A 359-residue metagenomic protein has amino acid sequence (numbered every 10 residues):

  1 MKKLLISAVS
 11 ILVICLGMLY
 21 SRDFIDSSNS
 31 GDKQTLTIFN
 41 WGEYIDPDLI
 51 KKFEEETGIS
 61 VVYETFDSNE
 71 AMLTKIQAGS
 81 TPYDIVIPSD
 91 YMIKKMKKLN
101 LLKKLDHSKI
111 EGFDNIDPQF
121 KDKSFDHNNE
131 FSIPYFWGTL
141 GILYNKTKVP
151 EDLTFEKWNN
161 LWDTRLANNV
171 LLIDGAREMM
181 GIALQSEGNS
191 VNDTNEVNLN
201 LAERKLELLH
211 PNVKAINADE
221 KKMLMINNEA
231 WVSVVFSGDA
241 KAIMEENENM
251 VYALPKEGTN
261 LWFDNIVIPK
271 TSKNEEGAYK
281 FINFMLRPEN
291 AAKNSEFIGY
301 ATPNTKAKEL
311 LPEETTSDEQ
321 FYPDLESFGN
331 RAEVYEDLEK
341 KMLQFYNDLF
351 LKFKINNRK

Functional and structural regions predicted by a protein language model:
M1-L4: Positively charged n-region of N-terminal signal peptides that target proteins for export
S7, L19-K95, S108: Early extracytoplasmic/lumenal segment of secretory-pathway proteins
P82, I87-I93, K97-N212, N217-E229: Extracytoplasmic ligand-binding site segments that recognize negatively charged/polar headgroups
M92-K95, I226, W231-N249: A ligand-binding cleft/hinge motif common to bilobed small-molecule-binding domains
K97-L105, H127-E130, I243-L254, S317-E319: Ligand-binding "clamshell"
L199-L208, E246-K270: Periplasmic-binding protein-like
P269-N330: Mature extracytoplasmic/periplasmic domains
E326-K359: Conserved C-terminal helix/tail region of periplasmic/extracytoplasmic solute-binding proteins
